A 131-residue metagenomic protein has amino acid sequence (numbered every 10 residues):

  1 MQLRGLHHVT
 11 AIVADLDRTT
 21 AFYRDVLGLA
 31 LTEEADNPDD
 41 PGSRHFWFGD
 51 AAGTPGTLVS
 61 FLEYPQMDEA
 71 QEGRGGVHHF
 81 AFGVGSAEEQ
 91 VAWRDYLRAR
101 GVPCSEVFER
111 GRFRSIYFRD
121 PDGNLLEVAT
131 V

Functional and structural regions predicted by a protein language model:
M1-R4, G75, V102, P121: Structured loop/turn residues at beta-strand edges in well-structured enzyme cores
L6-A14, F46, D50, D68-Y96 (+1 more regions): Vicinal oxygen chelate
I12-G56: Core segments of cupin and vicinal oxygen chelate
A21, V91, L126: Alpha-helical elements of the RecA-like P-loop NTPase motor core of helicases
T57-L62, E127: Conserved beta-strand in the GNAT
E63-M67: Conserved donor-binding loop and adjoining core beta-sheet/short helix segment in diverse acyl/aminoacyl transferases
R94-V131: Vicinal oxygen chelate
